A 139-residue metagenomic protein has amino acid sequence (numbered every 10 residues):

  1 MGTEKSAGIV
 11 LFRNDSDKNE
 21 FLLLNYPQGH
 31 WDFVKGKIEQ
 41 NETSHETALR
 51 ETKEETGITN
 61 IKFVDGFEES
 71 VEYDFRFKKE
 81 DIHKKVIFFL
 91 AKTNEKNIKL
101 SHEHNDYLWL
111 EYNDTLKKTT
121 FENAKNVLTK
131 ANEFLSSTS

Functional and structural regions predicted by a protein language model:
M1, L23, E80-D81, I98-L100: Short secondary-structure boundary/capping segments
M1-F21: Conserved N-terminal beta-strand and adjoining loop/helix that marks the start of the Nudix/MutT-like hydrolase domain
K5-A7, N19, K84-I87, N105: Change "...and in nucleic-acid phosphodiester-cleaving endonucleases..." to "...and in nucleic-acid processing enzymes
L11-R13, N25, K92-T93: Residue-level signal for short segments within beta-strands and strand-turn junctions of well-structured beta-sheet
D17-I58: Conserved Nudix-box catalytic region and its N-terminal flanking loop in Nudix hydrolases and closely related
G57-K96: Active-site segment of metal-dependent pyrophosphate-handling enzymes, primarily the Nudix hydrolase catalytic core
F88, K92, N97-T129: NUDIX/MutT-family hydrolases
E133-S139: Generic C-terminal helix-cap and adjacent flexible tail
